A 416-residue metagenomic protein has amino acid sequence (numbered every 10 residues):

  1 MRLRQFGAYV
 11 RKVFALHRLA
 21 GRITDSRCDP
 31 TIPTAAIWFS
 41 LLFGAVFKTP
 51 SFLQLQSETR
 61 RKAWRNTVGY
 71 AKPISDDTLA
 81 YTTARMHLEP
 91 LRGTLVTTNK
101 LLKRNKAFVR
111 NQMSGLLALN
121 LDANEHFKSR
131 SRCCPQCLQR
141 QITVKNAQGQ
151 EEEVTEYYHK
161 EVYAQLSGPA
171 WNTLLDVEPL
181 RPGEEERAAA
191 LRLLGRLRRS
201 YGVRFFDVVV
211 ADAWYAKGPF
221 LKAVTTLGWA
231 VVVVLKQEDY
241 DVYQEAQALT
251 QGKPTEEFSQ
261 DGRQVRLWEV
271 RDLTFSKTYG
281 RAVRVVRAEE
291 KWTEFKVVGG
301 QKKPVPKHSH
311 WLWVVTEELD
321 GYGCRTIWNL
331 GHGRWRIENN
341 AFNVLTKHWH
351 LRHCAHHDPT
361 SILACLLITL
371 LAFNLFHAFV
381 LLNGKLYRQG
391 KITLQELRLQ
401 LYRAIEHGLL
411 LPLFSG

Functional and structural regions predicted by a protein language model:
M1-A80: Gly/serine-rich nucleotide phosphate-binding loop at the start of the catalytic core of nucleotide/ADP-ribose-handling
M1-R4, L16-I23, C28-D29, S57 (+3 more regions): A short, flexible helix-boundary coil/loop motif
F6-V10, G321-H356: Short amphipathic alpha-helical "interface-anchor" segments enriched in bulky aromatics
S40-L41, L55, S75-L79, G115-S129 (+7 more regions): Short, conserved catalytic/metal-binding motifs centered on acidic residues
A80-P169: Active-site-proximal, Lys/Arg-enriched surface segment that forms a nucleic-acid-binding/basic interface patch
Q141-R204: Electropositive, glycine- and tryptophan-enriched low-complexity nucleic-acid-binding patches
P182-Y243: Domain-level cores of phosphate- or acyl-group-handling catalytic modules
A230-I337: An anionic, glycine-rich sequence signature occurring as long contiguous blocks
